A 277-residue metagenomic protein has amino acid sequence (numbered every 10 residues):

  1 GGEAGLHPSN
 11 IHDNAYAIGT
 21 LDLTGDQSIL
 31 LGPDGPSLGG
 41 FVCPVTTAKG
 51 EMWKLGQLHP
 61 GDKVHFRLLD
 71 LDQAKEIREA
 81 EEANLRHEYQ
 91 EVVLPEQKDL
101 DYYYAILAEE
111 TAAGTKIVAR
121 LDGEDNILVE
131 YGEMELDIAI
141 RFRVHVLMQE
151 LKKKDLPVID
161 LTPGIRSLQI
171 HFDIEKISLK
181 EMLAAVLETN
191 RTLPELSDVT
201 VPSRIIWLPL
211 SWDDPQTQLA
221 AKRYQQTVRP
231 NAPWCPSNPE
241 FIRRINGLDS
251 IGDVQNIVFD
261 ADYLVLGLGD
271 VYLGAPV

Functional and structural regions predicted by a protein language model:
G1-V277: Conserved "landmark" site that anchors the functional core of diverse proteins
